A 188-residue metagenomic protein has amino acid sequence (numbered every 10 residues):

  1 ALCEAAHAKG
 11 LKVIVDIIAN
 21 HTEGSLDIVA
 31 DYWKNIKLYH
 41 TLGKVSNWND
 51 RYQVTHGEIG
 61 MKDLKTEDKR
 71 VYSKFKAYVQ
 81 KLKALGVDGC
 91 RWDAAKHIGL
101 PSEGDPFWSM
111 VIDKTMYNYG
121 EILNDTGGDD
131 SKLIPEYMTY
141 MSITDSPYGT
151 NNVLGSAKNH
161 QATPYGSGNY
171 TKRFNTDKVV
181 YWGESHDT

Functional and structural regions predicted by a protein language model:
A1-L2, K12-L26: Active-site beta->alpha N-cap acidic-glycine motif
C3, H7-L11, V15, K76-T188: Active-site-proximal helices and loops of the catalytic beta/alpha 8
A19-R51: Aromatic- and acidic-residue-enriched segments that line the glycan-binding/catalytic groove of carbohydrate-active
H21-T22, D68, P147: Flexible interhelical turns and helix-capping residues at alpha-helix boundaries within structured domains
L26, A30, D68-K69, D105: Serine-centered coil/turn micro-motif
D31, K62, E121: Flexible, active-site-adjacent loop/turn segments at secondary-structure boundaries
N47-D63: N-terminal small/glycine-rich loop or linker at the start of catalytic domains across soluble metabolic enzymes
M61-S73: Active-site mouth loops of central-metabolism enzymes
